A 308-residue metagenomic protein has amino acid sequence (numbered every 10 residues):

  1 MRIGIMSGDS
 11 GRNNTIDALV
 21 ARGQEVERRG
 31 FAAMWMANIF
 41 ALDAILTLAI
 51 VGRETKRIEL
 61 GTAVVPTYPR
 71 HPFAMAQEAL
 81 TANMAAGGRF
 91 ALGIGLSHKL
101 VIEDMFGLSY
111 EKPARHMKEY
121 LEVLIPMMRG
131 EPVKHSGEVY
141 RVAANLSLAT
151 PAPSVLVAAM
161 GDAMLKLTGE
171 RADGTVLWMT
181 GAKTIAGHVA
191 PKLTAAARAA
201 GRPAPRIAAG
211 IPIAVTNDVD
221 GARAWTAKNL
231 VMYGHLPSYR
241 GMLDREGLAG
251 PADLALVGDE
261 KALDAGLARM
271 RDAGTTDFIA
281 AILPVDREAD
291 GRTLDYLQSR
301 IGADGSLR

Functional and structural regions predicted by a protein language model:
M1-R308: Active-site-adjacent structural elements that line small-molecule/cofactor binding pockets in enzymes
